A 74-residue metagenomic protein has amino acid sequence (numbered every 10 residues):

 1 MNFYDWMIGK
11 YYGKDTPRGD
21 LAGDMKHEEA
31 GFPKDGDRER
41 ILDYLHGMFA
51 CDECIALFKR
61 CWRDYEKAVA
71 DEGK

Functional and structural regions predicted by a protein language model:
M1-G23: N-terminal acidic leader/helix
H27-G31, G36, R40-K74: Ankyrin repeat (ANK) tandem alpha-helical domains that serve as protein-protein interaction scaffolds, prominent
